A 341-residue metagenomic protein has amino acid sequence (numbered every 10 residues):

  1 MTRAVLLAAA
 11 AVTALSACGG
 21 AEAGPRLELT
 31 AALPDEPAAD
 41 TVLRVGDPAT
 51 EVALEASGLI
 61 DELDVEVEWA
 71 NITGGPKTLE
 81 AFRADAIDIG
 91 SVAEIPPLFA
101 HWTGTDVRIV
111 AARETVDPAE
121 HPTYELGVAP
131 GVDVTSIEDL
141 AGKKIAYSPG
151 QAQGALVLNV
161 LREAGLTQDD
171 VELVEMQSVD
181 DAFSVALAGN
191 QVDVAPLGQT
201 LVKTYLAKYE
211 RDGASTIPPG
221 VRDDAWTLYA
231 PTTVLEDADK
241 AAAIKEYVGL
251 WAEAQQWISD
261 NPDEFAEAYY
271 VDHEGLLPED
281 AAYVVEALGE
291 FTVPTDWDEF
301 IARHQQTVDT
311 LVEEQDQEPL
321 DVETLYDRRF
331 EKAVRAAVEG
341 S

Functional and structural regions predicted by a protein language model:
A14-A17: C-terminal motif of bacterial Sec signal peptides marking the signal peptidase cleavage site
G19-E22: Bacterial signal peptide processing site
G24-T167: Short, glycine-/small- and polar/acidic-enriched structural segments that line small-molecule recognition paths
A70-R83, A93-I95, V171-G189, T200: Short helix-initiation/N-cap motifs at beta->coil->alpha
I95, V179-D272: Pocket-lining segment of extracytoplasmic ligand-binding domains
V107-P118, E172-V174, E210-D223: Short beta-strand->loop
D237-Q317: Secondary-structure end/capping motifs
V308-S341: Conserved C-terminal helix/tail region of periplasmic/extracytoplasmic solute-binding proteins
